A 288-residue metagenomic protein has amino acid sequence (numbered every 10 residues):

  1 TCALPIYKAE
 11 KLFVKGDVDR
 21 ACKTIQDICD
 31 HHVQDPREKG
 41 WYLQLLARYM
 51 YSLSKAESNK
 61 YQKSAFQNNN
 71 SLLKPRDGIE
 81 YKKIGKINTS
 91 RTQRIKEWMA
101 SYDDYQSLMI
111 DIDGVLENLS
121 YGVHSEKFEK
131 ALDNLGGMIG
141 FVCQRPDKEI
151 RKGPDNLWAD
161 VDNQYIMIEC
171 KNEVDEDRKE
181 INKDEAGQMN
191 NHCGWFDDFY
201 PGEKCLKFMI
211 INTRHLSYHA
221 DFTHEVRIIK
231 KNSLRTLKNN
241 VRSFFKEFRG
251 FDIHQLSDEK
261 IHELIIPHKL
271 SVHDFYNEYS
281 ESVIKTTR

Functional and structural regions predicted by a protein language model:
C2-L4: Short, small-residue-biased leader/transition segments that mark boundaries at the very start of proteins
Y7-K11, E38-L45, Y49: "A position-specific structural signal for the A-helix of alpha-solenoid helical repeats
L12-Q26, S54-K55, Y61-Q62: Helix-turn-helix repeat elements of alpha-solenoid scaffolds
D19, D35-P36, L53-E57, S71-L72: Alpha-solenoid repeat scaffolds
Q26-D35, A65-S71: Solenoid-like repeat scaffolds
Q62-A65, N69-V123: Interdomain/boundary linker segments immediately adjacent to catalytic/signaling cores
I110-S271: Catalytic core segments in nucleotide and nucleic-acid processing enzymes
E263-R288: Charge-rich, low-complexity intrinsically disordered segments
